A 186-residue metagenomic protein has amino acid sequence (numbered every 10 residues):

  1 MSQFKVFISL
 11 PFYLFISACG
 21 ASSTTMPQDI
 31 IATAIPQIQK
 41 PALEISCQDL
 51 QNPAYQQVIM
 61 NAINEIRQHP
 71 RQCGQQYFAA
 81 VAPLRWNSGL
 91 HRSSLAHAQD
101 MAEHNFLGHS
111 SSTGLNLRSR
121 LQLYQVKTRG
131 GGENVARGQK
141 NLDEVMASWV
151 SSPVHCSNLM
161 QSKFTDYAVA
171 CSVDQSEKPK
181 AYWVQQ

Functional and structural regions predicted by a protein language model:
M1-I8: Bacterial N-terminal signal peptides that target proteins for export
T24-K40: Short, low-complexity, disordered segments immediately C-terminal to signal peptides in bacterial exported proteins
I30, T128, G132-Q186: Disulfide-stabilized extracellular recognition modules
I38-E103: A short alpha-helix/helix-coil micro-patch that ends at or immediately precedes a cysteine
Q57-Q68, S88, R92-Q99, S119 (+5 more regions): Solvent-exposed, polar/charged alpha-helical surfaces in well-ordered, non-transmembrane soluble domains, broadly
N87-K140: Short, surface-exposed glycine/acidic/tryptophan-bearing loops
